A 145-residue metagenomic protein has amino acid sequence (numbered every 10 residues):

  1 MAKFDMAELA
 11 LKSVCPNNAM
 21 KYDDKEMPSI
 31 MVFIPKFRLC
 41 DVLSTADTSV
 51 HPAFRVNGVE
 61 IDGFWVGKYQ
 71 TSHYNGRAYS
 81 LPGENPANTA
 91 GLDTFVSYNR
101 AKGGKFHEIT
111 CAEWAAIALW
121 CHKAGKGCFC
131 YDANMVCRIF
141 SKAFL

Functional and structural regions predicted by a protein language model:
M1-H51: N-terminal module-boundary/linker segments of secreted carbohydrate-active enzymes
V50-L145: Short aromatic-cysteine micro-motif
